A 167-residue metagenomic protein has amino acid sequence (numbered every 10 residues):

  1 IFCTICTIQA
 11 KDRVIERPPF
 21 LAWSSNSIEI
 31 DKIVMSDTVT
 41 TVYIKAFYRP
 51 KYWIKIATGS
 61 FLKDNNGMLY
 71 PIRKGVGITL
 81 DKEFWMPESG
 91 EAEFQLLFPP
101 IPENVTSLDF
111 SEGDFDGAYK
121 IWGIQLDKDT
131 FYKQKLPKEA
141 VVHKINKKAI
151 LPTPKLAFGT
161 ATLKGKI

Functional and structural regions predicted by a protein language model:
I1-V14: Bacterial Sec-dependent N-terminal signal peptides
D12-D37, N66-I78: Low-complexity, acidic Ser/Thr/Pro/Gly-rich terminal tails and inter-domain linkers that flank the onset of structured
V39-Y48: Short, well-ordered beta-strand segments enriched in hydrophobic/aromatic residues
F47-P87: The feature marks short-to-medium sequence segments in extracytoplasmic or secretory-pathway proteins
P71-L108, E112-F115: Short, solvent-exposed, Trp/other aromatic-anchored flexible loops in extracytoplasmic proteins
D109-A140: Surface-exposed edge beta-strands and adjoining flexible/disordered loops or tails in beta-rich
V141-T162: Beta-strand-rich domain onsets/edges
L163-I167: A short, amphipathic beta-strand motif
